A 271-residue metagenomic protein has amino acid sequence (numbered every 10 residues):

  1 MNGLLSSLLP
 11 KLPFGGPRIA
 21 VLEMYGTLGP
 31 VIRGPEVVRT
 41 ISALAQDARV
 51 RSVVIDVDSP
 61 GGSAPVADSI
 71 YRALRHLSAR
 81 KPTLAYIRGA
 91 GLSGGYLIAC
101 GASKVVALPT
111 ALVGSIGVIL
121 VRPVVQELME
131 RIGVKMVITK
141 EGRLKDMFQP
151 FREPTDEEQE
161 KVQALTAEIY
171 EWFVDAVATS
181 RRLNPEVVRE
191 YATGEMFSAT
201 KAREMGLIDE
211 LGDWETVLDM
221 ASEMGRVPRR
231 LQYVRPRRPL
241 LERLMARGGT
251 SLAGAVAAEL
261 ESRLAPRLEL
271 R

Functional and structural regions predicted by a protein language model:
M1-G94, C100-L108, I119-R271: N-terminal organellar transit peptides
